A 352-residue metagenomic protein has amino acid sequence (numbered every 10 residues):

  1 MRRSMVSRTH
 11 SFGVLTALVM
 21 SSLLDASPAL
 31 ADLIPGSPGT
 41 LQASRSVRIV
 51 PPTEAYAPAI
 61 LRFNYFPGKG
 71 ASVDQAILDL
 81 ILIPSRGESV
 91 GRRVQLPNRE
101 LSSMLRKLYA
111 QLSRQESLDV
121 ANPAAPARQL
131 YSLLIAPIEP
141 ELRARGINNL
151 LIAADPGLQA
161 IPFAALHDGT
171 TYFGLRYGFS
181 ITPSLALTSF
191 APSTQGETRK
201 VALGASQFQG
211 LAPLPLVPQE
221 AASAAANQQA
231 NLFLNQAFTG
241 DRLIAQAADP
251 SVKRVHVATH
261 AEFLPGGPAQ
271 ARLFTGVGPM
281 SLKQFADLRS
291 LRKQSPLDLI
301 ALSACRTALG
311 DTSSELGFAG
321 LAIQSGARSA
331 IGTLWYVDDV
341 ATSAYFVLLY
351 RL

Functional and structural regions predicted by a protein language model:
M1-L15: Bacterial N-terminal signal peptides that target proteins for export
G13-D25: Bacterial N-terminal signal peptides
S27-Y177, L187-F190, G196: Domain-scale, conserved, charged regions that form catalytic cores and adjacent regulatory/interaction surfaces
L80, I152, L203, A224 (+4 more regions): Residue-level detector of buried hydrophobic side-chain packing in well-ordered secondary-structure elements
R99, D298-L352: Active-site-proximal C-terminal subdomain of hydrolase catalytic domains
R145, A153-R254, Q270-L273: Catalytic-core domains of enzymes
D155-G157, Q228-G310: Catalytic-core segments of thiol-dependent peptidases
P183-A191, P279-S290, L316: Alpha-helical scaffolding within the catalytic cores of extracellular/periplasmic polymer-degrading hydrolases
